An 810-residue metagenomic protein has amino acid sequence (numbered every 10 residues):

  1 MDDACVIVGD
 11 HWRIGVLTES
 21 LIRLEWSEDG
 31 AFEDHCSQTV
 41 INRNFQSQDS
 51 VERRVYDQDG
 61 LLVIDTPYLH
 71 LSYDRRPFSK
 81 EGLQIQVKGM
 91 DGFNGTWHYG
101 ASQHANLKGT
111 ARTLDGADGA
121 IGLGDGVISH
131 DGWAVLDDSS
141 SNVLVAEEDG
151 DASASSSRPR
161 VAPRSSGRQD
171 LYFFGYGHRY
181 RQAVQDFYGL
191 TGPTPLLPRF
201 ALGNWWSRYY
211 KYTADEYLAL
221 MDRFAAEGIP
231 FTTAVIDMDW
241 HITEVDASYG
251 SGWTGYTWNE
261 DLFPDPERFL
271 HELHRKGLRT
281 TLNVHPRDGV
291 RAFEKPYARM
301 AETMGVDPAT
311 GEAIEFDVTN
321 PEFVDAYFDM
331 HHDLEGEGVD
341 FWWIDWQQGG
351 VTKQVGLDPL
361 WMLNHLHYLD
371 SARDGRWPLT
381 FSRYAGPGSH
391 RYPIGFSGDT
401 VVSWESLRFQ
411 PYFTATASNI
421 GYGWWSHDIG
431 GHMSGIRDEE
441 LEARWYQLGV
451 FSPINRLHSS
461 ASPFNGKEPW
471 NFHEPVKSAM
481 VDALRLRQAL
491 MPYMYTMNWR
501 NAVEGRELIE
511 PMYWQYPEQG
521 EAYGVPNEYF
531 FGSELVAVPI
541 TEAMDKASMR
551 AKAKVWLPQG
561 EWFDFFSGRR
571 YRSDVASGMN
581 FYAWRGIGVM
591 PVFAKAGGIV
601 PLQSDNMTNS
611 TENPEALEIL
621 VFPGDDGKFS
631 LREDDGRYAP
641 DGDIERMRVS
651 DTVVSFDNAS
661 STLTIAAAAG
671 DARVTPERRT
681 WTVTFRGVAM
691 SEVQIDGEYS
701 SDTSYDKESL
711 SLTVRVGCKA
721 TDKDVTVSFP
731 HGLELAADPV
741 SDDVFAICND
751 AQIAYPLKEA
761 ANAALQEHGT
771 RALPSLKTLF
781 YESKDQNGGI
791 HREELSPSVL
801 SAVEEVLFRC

Functional and structural regions predicted by a protein language model:
I14, I22-W26, V63-L71, V536-P539 (+1 more regions): Short, well-ordered beta-strand segments enriched in hydrophobic/aromatic residues
L17-D59: A low-complexity, Ser/Thr/Gly/Pro-enriched, surface-exposed linker/loop concept that marks segments flanking
C36-V51, V306, F563-I587, E692-V716: Solvent-exposed beta-strand/loop surfaces of large extracellular or lumenal domains
E52-R199, R208-Y209, A214-D215, M221-A226 (+3 more regions): Catalytic and substrate-binding clefts that recognize carbohydrates or anionic sugar/phosphate headgroups
T96, P230-M480, Q515-E521, V525 (+2 more regions): Aromatic- and carboxylate-enriched substrate-binding clefts and catalytic-loop regions of carbohydrate-active enzymes
G116-A117, T194-L197, A201, S207-P264: A conserved hydrophobic secondary-structure block that centers on an alpha-helix together with its immediately flanking
Y368, P387-G395, F409-F413, A417-H427 (+3 more regions): Catalytic core of carbohydrate-active enzymes
A736-I790: Charged/polar low-complexity intrinsically disordered segments, enriched in acidic residues
